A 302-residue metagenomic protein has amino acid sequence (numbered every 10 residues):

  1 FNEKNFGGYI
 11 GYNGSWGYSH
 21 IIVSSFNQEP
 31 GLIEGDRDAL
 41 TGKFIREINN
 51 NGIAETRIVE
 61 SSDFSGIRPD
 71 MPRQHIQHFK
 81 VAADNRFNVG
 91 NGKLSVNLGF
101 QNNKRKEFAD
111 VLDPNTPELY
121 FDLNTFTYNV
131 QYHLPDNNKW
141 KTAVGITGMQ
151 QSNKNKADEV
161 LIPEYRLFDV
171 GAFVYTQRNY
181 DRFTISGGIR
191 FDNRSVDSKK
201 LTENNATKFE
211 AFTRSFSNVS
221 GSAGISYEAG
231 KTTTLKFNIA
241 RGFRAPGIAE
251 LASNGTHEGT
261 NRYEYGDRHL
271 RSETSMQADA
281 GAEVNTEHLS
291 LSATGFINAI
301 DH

Functional and structural regions predicted by a protein language model:
F1-H302: Outer-membrane beta-barrel proteins, especially TonB-dependent receptors
